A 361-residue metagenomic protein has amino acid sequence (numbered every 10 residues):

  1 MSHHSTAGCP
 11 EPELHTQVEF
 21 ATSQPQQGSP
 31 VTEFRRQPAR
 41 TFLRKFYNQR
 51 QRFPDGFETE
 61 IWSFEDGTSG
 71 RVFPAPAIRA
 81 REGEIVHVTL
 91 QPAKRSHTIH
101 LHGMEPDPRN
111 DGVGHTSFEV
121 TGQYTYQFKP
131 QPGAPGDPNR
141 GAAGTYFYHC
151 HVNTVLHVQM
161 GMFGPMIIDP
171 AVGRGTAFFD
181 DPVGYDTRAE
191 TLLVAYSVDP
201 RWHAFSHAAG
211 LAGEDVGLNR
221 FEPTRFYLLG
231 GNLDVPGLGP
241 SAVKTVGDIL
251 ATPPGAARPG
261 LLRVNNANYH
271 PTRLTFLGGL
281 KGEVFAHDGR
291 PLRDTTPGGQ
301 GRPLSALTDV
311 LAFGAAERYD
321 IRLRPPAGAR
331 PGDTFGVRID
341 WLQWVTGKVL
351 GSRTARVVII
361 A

Functional and structural regions predicted by a protein language model:
S2-V113, D215-G260, D294-Q300, T308-V310 (+1 more regions): N-terminal, post-signal-peptide metal-ligating segments of extracellular/periplasmic oxidoreductases, dominated by
E82-E84, G122, G144, A256-G260 (+3 more regions): Surface-exposed loop/turn positions
L90-P92, V264-N268, P325-A327: Non-cytosolic beta-sheet module surface loops
P92-R95, H100-P106, A267-V284, G289: Short acidic, flexible loop segments centered on an aromatic residue
A93-H97, P106-A177, R302-A361: Extracellular/periplasmic metallocenter environments
F163, P170-V183, R188-A195: Glycine- and acidic-residue-rich phosphate-binding/metal-coordinating active-site segment common to enzymes that handle
R188-E283, R318-R322: Surface-exposed interaction/gating patches
P271-F276, G282-H287, R293-T295, I321 (+2 more regions): Extended hydrophobic-aromatic, low-complexity segments
